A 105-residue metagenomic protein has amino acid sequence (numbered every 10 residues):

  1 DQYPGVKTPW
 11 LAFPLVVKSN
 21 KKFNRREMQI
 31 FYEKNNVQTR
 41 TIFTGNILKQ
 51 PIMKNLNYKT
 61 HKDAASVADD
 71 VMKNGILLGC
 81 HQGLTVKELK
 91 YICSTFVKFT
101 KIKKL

Functional and structural regions predicted by a protein language model:
D1-L105: PLP-dependent aminotransferase class I/II
